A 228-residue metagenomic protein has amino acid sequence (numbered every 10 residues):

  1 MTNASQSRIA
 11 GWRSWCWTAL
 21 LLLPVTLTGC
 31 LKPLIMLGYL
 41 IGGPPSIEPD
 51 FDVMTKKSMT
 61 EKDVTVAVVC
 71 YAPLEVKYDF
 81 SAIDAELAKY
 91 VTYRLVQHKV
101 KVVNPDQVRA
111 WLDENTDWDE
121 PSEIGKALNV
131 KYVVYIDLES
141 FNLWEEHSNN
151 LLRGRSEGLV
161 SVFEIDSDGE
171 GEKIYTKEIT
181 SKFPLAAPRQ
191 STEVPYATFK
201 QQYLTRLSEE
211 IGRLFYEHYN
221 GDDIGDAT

Functional and structural regions predicted by a protein language model:
N3-W17: Bacterial N-terminal signal peptides that target proteins for export
A10-S14, T28, V68: Secreted/extracellular small peptides and ectodomain modules produced from precursors
T18-T26: Bacterial N-terminal signal peptides
C30-D63, F163-T228: C-terminal/domain-edge helix-coil "capping" segments
K62-Y135, K173-Y175, T205-Y219: N-terminal segment of the mature soluble domain
C70-A72, D106-Q107, D137-S140, V160-E164 (+1 more regions): A mature extracytoplasmic/lumenal domain signature
K77-Y78, E146-H147, P188-S191: Short acidic, glycine/proline-rich loop/turn micro-motifs
N115-K173, A186: Surface-exposed short loop/turn segments
